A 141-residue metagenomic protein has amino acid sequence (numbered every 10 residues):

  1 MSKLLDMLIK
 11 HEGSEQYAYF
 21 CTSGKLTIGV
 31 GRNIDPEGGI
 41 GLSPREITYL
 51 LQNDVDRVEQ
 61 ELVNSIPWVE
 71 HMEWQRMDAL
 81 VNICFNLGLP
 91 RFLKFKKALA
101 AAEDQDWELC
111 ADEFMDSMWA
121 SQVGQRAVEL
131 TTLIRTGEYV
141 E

Functional and structural regions predicted by a protein language model:
M1-Y17, S23-G24, R32-E37, L42-P67 (+1 more regions): Long, amphipathic alpha-helical surface segments
T22-K25, M77: A structure-centric signal for secondary-structure junctions around beta-strands
V69-K96: Mid-chain, well-packed structural core segment of small domains
